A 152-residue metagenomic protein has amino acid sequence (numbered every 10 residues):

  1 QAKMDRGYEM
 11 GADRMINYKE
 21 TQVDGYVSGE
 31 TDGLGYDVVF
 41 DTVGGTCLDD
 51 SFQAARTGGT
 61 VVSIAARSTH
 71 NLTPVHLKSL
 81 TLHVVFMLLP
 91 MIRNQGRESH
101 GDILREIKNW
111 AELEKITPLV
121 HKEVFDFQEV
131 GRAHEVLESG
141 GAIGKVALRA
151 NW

Functional and structural regions predicted by a protein language model:
Q1-C47: Adenosine-nucleotide cofactor-binding segment
Q1-K3, A66-H70: Short, polar loop motifs at secondary-structure junctions
R14-K19, K122-Q128: Short acidic-hydrophobic, aromatic-tinged amphipathic segments that line or gate anion-handling sites
D24-G25, P74-E123: C-terminal substrate-binding/catalytic core of Rossmann-like NAD(P)-dependent dehydrogenases/reductases
A55-R56: Helix-to-beta-strand junctions that scaffold the AdoMet/dcAdoMet cofactor pocket in Class I SAM-dependent enzymes
G59: Glycine-centered, small-residue-biased loops immediately flanking beta-strands in adenine/cofactor-binding cores
I64, K115-L119, G131-W152: C-terminal capping/lid region of NAD(P)-dependent oxidoreductase domains
